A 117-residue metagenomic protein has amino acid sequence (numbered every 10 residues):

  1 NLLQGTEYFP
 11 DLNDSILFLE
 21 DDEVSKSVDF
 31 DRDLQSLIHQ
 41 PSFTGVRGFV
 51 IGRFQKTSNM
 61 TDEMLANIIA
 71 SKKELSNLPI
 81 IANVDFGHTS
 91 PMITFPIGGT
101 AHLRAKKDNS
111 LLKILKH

Functional and structural regions predicted by a protein language model:
N1-L34: ATP/pyrophosphate-binding catalytic subdomain of soluble kinases
G5-Y8, I38-Q40, P91: Short, flexible, glycine/charge-rich loop motifs used to bind or transfer phosphoryl groups or to couple energy/partner
S15-L17, R47-G48, L78-I81: Structural motif
I16-V24, V50-N59: Glycine-rich phosphate/diphosphate-binding loops and the adjacent beta-loop-alpha structural elements that coordinate
V28-S42, L65: A short, acidic, amphipathic alpha-helical segment used as a generic capping/interface helix at domain edges
Q40-G45, E74: Short, conserved loop/helix-junction motifs that constitute active-site signature segments in enzyme catalytic cores
R53-H117: ATP/nucleoside-binding phosphotransfer catalytic cores, i.e., glycine-rich phosphate-binding loops
